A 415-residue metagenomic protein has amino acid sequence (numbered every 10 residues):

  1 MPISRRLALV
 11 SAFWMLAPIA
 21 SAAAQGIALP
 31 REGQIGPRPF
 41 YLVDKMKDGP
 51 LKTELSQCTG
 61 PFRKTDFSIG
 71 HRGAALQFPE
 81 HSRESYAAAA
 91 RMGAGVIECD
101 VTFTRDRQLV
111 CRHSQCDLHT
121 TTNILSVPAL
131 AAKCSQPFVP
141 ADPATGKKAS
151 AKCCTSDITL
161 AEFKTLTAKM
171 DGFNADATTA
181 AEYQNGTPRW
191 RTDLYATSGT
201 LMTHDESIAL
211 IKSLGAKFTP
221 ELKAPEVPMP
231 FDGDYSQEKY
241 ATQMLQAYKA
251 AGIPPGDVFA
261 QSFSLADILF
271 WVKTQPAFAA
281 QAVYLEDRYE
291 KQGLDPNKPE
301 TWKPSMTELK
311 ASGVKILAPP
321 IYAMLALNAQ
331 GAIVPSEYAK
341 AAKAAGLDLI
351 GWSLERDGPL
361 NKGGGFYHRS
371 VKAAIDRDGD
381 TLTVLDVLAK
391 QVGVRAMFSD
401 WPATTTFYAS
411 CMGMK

Functional and structural regions predicted by a protein language model:
M1-S4: N-terminal secretory signal peptides that target proteins for export/translocation
A8-L9: N-terminal export leaders
L16-A22: C-terminal segment of classical bacterial N-terminal signal peptides
A23-K415: Phosphate-group recognition and catalysis centered on beta-loop-alpha active-site segments
